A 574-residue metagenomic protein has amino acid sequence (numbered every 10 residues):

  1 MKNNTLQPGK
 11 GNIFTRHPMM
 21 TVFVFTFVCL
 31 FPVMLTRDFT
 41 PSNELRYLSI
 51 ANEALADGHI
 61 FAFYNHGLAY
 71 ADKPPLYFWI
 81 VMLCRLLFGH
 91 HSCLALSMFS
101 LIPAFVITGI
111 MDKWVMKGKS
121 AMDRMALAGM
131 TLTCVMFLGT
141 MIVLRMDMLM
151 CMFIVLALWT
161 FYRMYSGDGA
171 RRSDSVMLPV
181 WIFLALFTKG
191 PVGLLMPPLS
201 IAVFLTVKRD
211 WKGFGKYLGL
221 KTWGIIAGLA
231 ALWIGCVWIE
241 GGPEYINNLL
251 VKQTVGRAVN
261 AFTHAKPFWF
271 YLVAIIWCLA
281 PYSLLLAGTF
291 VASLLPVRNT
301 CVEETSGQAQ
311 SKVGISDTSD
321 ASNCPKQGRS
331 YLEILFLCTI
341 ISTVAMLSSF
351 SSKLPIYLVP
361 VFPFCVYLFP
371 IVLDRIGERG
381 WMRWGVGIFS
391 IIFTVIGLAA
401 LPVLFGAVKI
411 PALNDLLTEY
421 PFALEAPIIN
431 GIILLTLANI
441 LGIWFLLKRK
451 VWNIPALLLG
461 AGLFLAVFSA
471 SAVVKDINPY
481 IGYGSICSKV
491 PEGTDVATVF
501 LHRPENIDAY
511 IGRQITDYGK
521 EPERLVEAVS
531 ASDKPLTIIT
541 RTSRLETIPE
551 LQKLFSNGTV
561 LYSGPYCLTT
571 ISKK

Functional and structural regions predicted by a protein language model:
K2-M382, D476, G558, S563-Y566: Membrane-integral, polyisoprenol-dependent glycosyltransferases of the GT-C/oligosaccharyltransferase superfamily
K2-T5, V176, A292-E303, D317 (+2 more regions): Membrane-embedded architecture of ER/inner-membrane glycosylation machinery
